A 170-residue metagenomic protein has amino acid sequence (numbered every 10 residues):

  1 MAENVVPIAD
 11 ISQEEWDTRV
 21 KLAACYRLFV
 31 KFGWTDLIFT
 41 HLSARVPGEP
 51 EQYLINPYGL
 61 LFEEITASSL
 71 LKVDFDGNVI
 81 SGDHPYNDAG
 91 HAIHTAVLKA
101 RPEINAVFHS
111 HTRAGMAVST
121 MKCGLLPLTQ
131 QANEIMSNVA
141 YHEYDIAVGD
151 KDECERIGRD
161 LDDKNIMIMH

Functional and structural regions predicted by a protein language model:
M1-H170: Glycine-rich flexible loops
